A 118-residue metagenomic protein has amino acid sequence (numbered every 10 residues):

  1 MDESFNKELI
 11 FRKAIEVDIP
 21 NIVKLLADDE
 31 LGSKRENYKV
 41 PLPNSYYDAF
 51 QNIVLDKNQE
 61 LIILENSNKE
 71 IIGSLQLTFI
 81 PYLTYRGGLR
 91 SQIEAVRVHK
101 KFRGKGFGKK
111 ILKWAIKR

Functional and structural regions predicted by a protein language model:
L9, K69-S74, S91: Glycine-rich phosphate/pyrophosphate-binding loop shared by adenosine-nucleotide-utilizing enzymes
I10-K24: A short beta-loop-alpha structural element at the N-terminal edge of CoA-dependent acyl/N-acetyltransferase catalytic
A27-A49: Conserved GNAT-fold acetyl-CoA-binding loop/helix
Q51-I63, Q92: A short helix-loop-beta-strand connector motif used in the catalytic cores of GNAT acetyltransferases and, in some
I63, E70-F79, R97: Conserved beta-strand in the GNAT
E65, P81, I93-R103: A short, internal acetyl-CoA/4′-phosphopantetheine-binding micro-motif in the GNAT/acyltransferase core
L75-E94: Conserved donor-binding loop and adjoining core beta-sheet/short helix segment in diverse acyl/aminoacyl transferases
F102, G106-W114: Conserved acetyl-CoA pyrophosphate-binding loop and the N-cap/start of the following alpha-helix in GNAT-like
